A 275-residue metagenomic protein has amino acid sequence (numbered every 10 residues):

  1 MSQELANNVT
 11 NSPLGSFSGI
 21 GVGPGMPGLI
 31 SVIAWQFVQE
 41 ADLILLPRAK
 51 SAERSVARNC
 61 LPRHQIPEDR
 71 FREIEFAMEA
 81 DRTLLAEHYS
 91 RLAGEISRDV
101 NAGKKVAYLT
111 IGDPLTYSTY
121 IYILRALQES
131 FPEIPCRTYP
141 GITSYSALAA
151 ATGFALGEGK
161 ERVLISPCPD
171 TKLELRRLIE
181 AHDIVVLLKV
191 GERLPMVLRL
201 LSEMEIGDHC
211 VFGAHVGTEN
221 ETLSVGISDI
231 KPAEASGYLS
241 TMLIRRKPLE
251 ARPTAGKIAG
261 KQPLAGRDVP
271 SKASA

Functional and structural regions predicted by a protein language model:
M1-G28, V32-P135, N220-S224, G237-T241 (+2 more regions): Class I S-adenosyl-L-methionine
F17, I179-A275: A contiguous loop/helix-start segment that scaffolds small-molecule binding in enzyme catalytic cores
P24-G25, A49-A52, F76, E161-D170 (+2 more regions): Short, acidic/turn-prone active-site loops that include or flank metal/cofactor- and phosphate-binding residues
A34-F37, C60-H64, I123-A126, G153-F154 (+3 more regions): Short, solvent-exposed amphipathic alpha-helical segments in soluble enzyme and RNA/protein-processing domains
L84-G94, A151-F154, L178-H182, L223-I230: Short, surface-exposed amphipathic charged segments that create phosphate/polyanion-binding patches used for binding
R91-D99, A155-P167, D229-T241: A polyampholytic, Gly/Pro-enriched intrinsically disordered region
L115-A181, A233, R246, E250: Class I SAM-dependent methyltransferase SAM-binding "motif I" and its flanking Rossmann-like core
